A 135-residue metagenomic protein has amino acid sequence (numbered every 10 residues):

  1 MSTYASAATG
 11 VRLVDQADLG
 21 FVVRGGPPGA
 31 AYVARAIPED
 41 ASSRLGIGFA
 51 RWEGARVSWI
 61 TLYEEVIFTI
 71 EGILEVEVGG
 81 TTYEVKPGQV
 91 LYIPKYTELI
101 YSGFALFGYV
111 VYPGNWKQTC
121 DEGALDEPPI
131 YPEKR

Functional and structural regions predicted by a protein language model:
M1-F49, P129-R135: A short, N-terminal "cap"/entry segment at the start of jelly-roll beta-barrel domains of the cupin/DSBH fold
T3, S42-R44, G103-R135: Double-stranded beta-helix
V33-A34, S43-T61, P94-K95, V111: Conserved short histidine dyad/triad with adjacent acidic residue
R51-E53, I60-V78: Short, conserved beta-strand element in jelly-roll/cupin
L62, T69, K86, P94 (+1 more regions): A short, compositionally biased micro-patch
E64, E84-V85, Q89, G123-L125: "Short basic amphipathic alpha-helical interaction patches in structured regions
V66, I73, T82, E98 (+1 more regions): Structural motif
G79-Y96: Short acidic-glycine-tyrosine-enriched beta hairpin
